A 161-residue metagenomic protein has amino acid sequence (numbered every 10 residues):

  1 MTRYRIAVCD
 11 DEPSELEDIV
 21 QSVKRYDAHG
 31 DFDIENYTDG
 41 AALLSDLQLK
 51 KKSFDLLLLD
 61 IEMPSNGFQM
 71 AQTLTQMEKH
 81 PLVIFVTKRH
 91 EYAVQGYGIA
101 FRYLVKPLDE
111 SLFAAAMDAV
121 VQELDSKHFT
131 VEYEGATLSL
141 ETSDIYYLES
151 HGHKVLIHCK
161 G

Functional and structural regions predicted by a protein language model:
R3-V23, L57: Conserved acidic segment of CheY-like receiver
D10, G30-D31: N-terminal glycine-/serine-/threonine-rich beta1-alpha1-beta2 phosphate-ribose binding loop of Rossmann-like
P13, H90, G152: Short, glycine/serine-rich, charged loops/turns that create anion-binding and catalytic segments at active sites
P13, T38-L44: Acidic phosphotransfer microenvironment of two-component signaling modules
R25, H29, L43-S126: CheY-like receiver
E35-Y37, L104: General small-molecule cofactor/ligand-binding pocket signal
A115-G161: Conserved binding/recognition cores within well-folded domains
